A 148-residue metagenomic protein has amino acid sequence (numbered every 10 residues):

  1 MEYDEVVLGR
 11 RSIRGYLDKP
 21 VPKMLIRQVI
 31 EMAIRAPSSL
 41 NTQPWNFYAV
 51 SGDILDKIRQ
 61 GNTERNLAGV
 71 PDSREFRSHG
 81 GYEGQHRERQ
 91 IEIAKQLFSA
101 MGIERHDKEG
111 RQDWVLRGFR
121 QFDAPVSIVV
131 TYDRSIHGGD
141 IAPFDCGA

Functional and structural regions predicted by a protein language model:
M1-A148: Acidic, surface-exposed loops and disordered segments
